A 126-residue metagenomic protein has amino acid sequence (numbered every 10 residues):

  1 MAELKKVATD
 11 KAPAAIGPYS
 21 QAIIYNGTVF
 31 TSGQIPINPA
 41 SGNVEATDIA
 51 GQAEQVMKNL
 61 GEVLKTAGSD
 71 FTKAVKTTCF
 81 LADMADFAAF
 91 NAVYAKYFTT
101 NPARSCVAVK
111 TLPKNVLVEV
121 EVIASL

Functional and structural regions predicted by a protein language model:
A2-L126: Short, polar/acidic, helix-capping and beta-turn segments at strand->helix junctions that line the mouths
